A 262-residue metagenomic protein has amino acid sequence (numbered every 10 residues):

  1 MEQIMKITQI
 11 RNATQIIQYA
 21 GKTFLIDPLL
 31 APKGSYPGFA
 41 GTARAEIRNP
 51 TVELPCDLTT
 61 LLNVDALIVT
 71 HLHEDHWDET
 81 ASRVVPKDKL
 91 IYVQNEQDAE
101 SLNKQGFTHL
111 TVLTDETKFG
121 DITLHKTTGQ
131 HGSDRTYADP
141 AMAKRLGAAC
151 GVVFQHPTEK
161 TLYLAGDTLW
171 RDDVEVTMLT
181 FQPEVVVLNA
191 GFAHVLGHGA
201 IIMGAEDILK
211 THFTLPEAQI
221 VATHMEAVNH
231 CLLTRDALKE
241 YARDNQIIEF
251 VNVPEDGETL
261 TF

Functional and structural regions predicted by a protein language model:
E2, V93-E159, E240-F262: Metallo-beta-lactamase
E2-C56, R145-G166: Conserved beta-strand hairpin/beta-sheet module of binuclear metal-dependent hydrolase folds, prominently
K22-I68, E79-R83, D134-A138, W170-T180: Pre-active-site segment of Zn-dependent metallo-hydrolases
I26-D27, V64-L72, Y92-N95, L162-T168 (+3 more regions): Active-site neighborhood of phospho(di)ester-bond hydrolases with catalytic His/Asp-centered motifs
A31-K33, L72-W77, A99-S101, T117-K118 (+6 more regions): Active-site environment of divalent metal-dependent phosphoester hydrolases
S35-P37, E53-F119, T128-D134: Active-site HxH/HxHxD metal-binding segment of metal-dependent hydrolases
L62, P86-K87, Q105, I122 (+3 more regions): Structured loop/turn residues at beta-strand edges in well-structured enzyme cores
T168-D256: Cap/insert and terminal regions of metallo-dependent hydrolase folds
